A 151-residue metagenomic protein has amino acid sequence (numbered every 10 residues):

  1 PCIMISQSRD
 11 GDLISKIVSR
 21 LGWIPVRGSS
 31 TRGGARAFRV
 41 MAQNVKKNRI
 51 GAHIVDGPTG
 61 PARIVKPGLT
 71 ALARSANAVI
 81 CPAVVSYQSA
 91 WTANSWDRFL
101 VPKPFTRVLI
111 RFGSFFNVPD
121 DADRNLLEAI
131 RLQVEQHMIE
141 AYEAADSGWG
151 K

Functional and structural regions predicted by a protein language model:
P1-G33, T92: Catalytic core of membrane glycerolipid acyltransferases/transacylases, capturing the structured, soluble-facing
R20, A35-K151: Non-catalytic C-terminal accessory region of glycerolipid acyltransferases and related lyso-lipid remodeling enzymes
